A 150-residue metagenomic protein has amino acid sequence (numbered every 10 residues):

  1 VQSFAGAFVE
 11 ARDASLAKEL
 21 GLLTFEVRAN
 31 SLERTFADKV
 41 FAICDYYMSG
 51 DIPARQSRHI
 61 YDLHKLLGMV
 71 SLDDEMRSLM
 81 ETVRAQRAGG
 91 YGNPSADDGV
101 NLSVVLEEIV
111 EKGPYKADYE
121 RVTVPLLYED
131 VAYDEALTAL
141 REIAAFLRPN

Functional and structural regions predicted by a protein language model:
V1-N150: Structured mid-to-C-terminal alpha-helical surface segments
